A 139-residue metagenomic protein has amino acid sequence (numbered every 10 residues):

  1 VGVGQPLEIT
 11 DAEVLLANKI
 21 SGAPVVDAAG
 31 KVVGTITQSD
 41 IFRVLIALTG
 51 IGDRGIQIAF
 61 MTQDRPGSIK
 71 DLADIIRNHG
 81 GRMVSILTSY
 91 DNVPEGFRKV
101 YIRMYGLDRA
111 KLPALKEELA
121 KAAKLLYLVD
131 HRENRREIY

Functional and structural regions predicted by a protein language model:
V1-V14, V25-D27, V32-V33, G52-D53 (+2 more regions): Bateman/CBS regulatory modules and CBS-like beta-alpha motifs in cytosolic regions of diverse proteins
P6-E8, T37, D108: Helix N-cap and loop-to-helix transition residues
L16, I20, V26, F42: Conserved glycine-bearing catalytic or ligand-binding loops at nucleotide- and phosphate-handling centers of large
S21, V33-I41: Short hydrophobic beta-strand motif reused across regulatory alpha/beta modules
V25, T37, K70: Short, flexible micro-motifs
F42-R43, V84: Conserved mixed alpha/beta catalytic, RNA-binding, or beta-rich assembly cores of soluble enzyme, regulatory
L48-Y139: A conserved regulatory-domain signal marking ACT and ACT-like small-molecule sensing domains and adjacent regulatory
